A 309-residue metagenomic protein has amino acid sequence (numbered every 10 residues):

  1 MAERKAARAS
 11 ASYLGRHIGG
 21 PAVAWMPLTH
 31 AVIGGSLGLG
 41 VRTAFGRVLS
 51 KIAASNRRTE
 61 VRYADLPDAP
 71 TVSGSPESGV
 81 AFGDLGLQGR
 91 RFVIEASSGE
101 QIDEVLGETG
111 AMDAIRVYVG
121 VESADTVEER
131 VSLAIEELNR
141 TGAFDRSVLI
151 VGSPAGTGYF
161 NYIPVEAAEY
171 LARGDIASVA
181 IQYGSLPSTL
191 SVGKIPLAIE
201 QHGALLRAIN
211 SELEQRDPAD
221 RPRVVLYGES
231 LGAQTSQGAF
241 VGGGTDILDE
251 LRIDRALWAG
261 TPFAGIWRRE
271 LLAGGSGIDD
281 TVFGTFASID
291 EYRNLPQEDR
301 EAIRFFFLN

Functional and structural regions predicted by a protein language model:
M1-V148: Flexible, membrane-associating and regulatory peripheral segments of lipid-active enzymes
G15, T43-N56, F160, S185-R221 (+1 more regions): Surface cap/lid and interfacial helix-loop subdomains adjacent to catalytic sites that gate substrate access
V105-T126, R130-I135, N139-R221: Active-site catalytic motif of lipid deacylating hydrolases and related acyltransferases
I150-G152, A177-A180, V225, R255-W258 (+1 more regions): Structural recognition of the beta-strand scaffold that forms the well-ordered cores of secreted hydrolase catalytic
G156, G232, P262-F263: Catalytic metal-binding/acid-base residues of hydrolase active sites
L226-A233: Gly/Ala-rich beta-loop-alpha elbow adjacent to hydrolase catalytic centers
